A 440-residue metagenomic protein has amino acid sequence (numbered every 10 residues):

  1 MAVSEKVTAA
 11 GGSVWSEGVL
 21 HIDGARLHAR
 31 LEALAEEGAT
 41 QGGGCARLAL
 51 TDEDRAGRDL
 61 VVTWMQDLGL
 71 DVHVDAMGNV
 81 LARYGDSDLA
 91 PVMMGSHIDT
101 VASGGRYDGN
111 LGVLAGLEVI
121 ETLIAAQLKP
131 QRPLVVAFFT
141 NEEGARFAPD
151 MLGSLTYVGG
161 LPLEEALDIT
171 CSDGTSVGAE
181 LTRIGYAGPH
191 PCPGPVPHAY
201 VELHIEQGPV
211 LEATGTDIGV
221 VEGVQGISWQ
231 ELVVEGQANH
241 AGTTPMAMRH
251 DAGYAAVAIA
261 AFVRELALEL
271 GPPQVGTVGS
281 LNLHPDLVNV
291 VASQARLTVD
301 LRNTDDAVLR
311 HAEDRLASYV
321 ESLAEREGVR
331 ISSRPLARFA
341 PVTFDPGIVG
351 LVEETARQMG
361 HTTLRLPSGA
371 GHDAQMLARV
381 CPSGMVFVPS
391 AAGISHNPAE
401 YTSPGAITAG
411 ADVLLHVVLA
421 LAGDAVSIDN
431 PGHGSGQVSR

Functional and structural regions predicted by a protein language model:
V3-T51, P335: N-terminal capping segment at the start of a domain
L27-R30, A35-T40, V92-S96, T363-D412: Zn-dependent metallopeptidase/amidohydrolase metal-coordination segment
A39-G85: A non-catalytic alpha/beta surface segment that caps or lines the substrate-entry region of metallo-dependent hydrolase
R47-L50, G279-D286, T298, T304 (+2 more regions): A short beta-alpha structural unit
L68, V80-L111, G116: Catalytic-core environment of secreted peptidases
M94, G104-E143, S228-V234, H240-L266 (+3 more regions): Alpha-helical metal-binding/catalytic segments enriched in His/Glu/Asp
N141-E142, A148-D306: Midchain, well-structured core segments that form catalytic/ion-binding scaffolds
E222, T244-L270, S318, V388-R440: His/Asp/Glu-rich mid-to-C-terminal helical/loop segments that flank catalytic regions of hydrolases
